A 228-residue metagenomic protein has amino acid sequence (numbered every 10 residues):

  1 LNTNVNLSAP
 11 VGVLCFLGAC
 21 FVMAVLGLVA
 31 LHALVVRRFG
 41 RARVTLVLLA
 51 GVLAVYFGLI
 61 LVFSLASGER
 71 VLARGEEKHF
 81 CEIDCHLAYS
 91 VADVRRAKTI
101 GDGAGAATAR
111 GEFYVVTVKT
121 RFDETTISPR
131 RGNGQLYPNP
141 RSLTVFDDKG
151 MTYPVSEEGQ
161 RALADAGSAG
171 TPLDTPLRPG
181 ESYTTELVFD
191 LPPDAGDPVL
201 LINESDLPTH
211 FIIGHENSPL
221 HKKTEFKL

Functional and structural regions predicted by a protein language model:
L1-L14, G18-G27, L31-A66, S142 (+4 more regions): Surface-exposed edge beta-strand/loop patches
S64-V71, G132-L136: Short linear motifs in intrinsically disordered
E69-R110: Low-complexity, acidic Ser/Thr/Pro/Gly-rich terminal tails and inter-domain linkers that flank the onset of structured
L87, Y114-V116, Y183: Hydrophobic core residues within well-ordered beta-strands of beta-rich domains
Y89, V118-T120, L187-F189: Preference for bulky hydrophobic residues occupying beta-strand positions in well-ordered beta-sheet regions
A92-K98, K119-T125, N203-L207: Generic short beta-strand segments
A97-V115, S128-G134, D174-R178: Short, solvent-exposed beta-strand/turn "edge" segments of beta-rich domains on protein surfaces
A109-T125, N139-S142: A short beta-strand signature
